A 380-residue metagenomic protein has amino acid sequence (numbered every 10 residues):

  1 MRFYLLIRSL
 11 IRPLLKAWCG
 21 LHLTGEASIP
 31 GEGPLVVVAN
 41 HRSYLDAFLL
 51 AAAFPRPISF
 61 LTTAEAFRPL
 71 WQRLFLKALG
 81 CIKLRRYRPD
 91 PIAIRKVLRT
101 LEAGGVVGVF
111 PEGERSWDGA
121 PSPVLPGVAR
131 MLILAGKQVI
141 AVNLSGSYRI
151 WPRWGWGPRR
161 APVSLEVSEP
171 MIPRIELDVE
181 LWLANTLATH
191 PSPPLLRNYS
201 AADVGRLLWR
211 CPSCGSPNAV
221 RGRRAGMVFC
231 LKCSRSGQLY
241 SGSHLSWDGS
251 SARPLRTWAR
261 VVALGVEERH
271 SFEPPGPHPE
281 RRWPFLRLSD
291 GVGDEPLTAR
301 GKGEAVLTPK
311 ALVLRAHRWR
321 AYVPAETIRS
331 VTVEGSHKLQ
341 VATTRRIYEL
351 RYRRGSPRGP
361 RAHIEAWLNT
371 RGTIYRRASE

Functional and structural regions predicted by a protein language model:
M1-I7, L297-R315: Short, compositionally biased strand/turn segments that nucleate or flank brief secondary-structure elements
F3-R8, P13-L181, R197-N198, C214 (+3 more regions): Soluble catalytic domains of membrane acyltransferases
V37, V306, K310-L314, R318-H337: Phosphoinositide-dependent membrane-docking surfaces
R88, P173-L177, R318-R320, V333-T344: Short acidic, Gly/Pro-enriched loop/turn segments at secondary-structure junctions
V179-L207: A conserved mid-domain beta-alpha-beta active-site/ligand-binding segment of alpha/beta enzyme cores
N198-G249: Cys/His-rich short segments
L245-E304: Anionic N-terminal interaction surfaces
V323-E380: Acidic, Ser/Thr- and proline-rich intrinsically disordered linker/docking segments of eukaryotic scaffolds
